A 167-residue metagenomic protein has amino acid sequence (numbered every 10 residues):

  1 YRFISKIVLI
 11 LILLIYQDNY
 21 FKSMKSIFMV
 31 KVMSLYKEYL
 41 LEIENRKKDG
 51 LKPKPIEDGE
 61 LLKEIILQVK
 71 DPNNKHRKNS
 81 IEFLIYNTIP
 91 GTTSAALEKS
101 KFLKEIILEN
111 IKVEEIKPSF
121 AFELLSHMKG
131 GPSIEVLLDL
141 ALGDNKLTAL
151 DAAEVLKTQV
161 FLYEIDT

Functional and structural regions predicted by a protein language model:
F3-I15: Hydrophobic alpha-helical signal peptides and transmembrane signal-/tail-anchor segments that drive secretory-pathway
N19-K22: Short linear/disordered segments characteristic of secreted peptide precursors and small low-complexity proteins
V32, Y36, N45, Y86 (+4 more regions): Leucine-rich tandem repeat or coiled-coil scaffolds
L35-D71: Amphipathic alpha-helical packing elements
L51-K54, K78-S94, E115-G130, D139 (+1 more regions): Structural detector for internal amphipathic alpha-helices that build alpha-solenoid repeat scaffolds
L62-I66, T92-E109, G130-L142, L162-T167: Amphipathic alpha-helical scaffolding segments comprising HEAT/armadillo-like alpha-solenoid repeats
D71-P72, L108-I116, A141-L147: Short coil turns that connect the paired helices of HEAT/ARM alpha-solenoid repeats
